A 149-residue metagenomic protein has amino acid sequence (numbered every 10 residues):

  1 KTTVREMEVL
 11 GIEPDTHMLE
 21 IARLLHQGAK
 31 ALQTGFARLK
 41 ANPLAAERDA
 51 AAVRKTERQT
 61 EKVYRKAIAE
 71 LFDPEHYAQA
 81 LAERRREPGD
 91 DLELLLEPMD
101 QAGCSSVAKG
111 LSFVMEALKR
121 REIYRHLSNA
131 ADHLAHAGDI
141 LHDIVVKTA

Functional and structural regions predicted by a protein language model:
K1-A149: Cytosolic, long alpha-helical scaffolding segments
